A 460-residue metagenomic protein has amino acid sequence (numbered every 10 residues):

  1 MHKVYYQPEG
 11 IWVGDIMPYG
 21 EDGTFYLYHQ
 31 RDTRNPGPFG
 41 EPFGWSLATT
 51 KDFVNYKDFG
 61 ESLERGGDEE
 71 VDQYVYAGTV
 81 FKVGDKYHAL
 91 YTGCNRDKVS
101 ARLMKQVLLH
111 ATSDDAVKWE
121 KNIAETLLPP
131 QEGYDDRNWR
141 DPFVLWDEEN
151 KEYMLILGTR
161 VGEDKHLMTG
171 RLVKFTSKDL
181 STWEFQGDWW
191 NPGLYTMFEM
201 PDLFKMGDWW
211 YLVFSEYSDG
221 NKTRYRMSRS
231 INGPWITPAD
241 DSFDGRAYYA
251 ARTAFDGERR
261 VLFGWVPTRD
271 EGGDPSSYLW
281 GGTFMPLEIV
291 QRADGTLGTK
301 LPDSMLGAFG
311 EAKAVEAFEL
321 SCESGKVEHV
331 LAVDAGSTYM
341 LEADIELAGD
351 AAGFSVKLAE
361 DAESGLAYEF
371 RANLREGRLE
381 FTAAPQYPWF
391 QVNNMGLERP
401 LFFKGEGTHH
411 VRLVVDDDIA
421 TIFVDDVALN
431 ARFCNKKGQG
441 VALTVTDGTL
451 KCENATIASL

Functional and structural regions predicted by a protein language model:
M1-D141, W146-F198, K205-G245, V266-A317 (+4 more regions): Beta-rich carbohydrate-recognition and catalytic domains
L203, L341-A343, E406-I422: Short tryptophan-centered beta-strand motifs in secreted/extracellular beta-sheet-rich domains of glycan-recognition
A239-D241, E328-D334, L397-K404, N430-R432: Beta-strand-rich interaction surfaces with strong enrichment in secreted/lumenal proteins
S321-Y387: Secretory/extracellular carbohydrate-interaction modules and structurally similar beta-sandwich "look-alikes"
D334-G336, K404-E406, V415, K436: Surface-exposed coil/turn segments at beta-strand junctions on protein surfaces, enriched
Y387-H410: Short, aromatic/His-centered strand-loop micro-motif at the edge of beta-sheets
C434-L460: Ligand-recognition surfaces built from glycine- and aromatic
